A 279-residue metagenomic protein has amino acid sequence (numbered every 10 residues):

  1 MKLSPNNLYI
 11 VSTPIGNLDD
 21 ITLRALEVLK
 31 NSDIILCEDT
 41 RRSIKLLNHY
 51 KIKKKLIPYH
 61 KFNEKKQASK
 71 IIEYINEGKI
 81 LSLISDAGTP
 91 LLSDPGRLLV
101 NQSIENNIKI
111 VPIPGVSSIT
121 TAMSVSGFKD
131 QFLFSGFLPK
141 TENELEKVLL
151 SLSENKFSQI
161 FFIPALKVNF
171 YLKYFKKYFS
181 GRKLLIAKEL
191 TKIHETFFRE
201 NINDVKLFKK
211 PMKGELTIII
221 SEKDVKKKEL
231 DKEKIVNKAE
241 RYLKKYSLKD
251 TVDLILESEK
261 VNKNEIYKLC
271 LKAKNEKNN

Functional and structural regions predicted by a protein language model:
M1-F62: Glycine-rich, flexible N-terminal cofactor/catalytic loop recognition
P5, K79-I80, S158, F162-N279: A contiguous loop/helix-start segment that scaffolds small-molecule binding in enzyme catalytic cores
L29-I35, N107-V111, S158-Q159: Short active-site oxyanion
C37, P112-G115, F161, I186: General beta-strand structural signal in soluble alpha/beta enzymes
R41-S43, S118, K167, D224: Alpha-helix capping/helix-boundary segments
Y59-K65, L138-K140: Conserved helicase motor
A68-S117, T121: Glycine/small-residue-rich loop that forms an oxyanion/phosphate-binding "nest" at active or ligand-binding sites
L98-N155: Class I SAM-dependent methyltransferase SAM-binding "motif I" and its flanking Rossmann-like core
